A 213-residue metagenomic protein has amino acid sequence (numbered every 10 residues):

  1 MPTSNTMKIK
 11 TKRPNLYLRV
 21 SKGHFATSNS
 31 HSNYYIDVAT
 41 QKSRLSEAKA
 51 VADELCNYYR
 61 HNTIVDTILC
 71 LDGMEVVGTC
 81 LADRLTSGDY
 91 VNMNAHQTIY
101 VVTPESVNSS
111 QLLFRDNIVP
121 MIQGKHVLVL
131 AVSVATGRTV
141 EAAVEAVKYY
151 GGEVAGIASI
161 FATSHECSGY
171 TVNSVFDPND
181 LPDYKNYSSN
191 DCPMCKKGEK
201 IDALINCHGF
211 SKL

Functional and structural regions predicted by a protein language model:
M1-I64, C207-L213: Active-site-facing substrate-recognition patch
P2-K12, V144-L213: PRPP-dependent phosphoribosyltransferase catalytic core
L16, H24, I118-P120, Y184: Short secondary-structure boundary/capping segments
N57, D83, S87, E145 (+1 more regions): Short, well-ordered alpha-helices that flank and scaffold nucleotide-derived cofactor binding pockets
Y59-H61, R115-M121, S189: Short amphipathic alpha-helix with an adjacent loop that forms part of the alpha/beta core around
T63-M74: Short glycine-rich phosphate-binding loop at a beta-alpha junction
E75-L128, R138: Short, glycine/charge-rich flexible loops or terminal/linker lids adjacent to PRPP-binding catalytic cores
L113-S159: A contiguous pocket-lining binding segment that forms or flanks enzyme active sites
